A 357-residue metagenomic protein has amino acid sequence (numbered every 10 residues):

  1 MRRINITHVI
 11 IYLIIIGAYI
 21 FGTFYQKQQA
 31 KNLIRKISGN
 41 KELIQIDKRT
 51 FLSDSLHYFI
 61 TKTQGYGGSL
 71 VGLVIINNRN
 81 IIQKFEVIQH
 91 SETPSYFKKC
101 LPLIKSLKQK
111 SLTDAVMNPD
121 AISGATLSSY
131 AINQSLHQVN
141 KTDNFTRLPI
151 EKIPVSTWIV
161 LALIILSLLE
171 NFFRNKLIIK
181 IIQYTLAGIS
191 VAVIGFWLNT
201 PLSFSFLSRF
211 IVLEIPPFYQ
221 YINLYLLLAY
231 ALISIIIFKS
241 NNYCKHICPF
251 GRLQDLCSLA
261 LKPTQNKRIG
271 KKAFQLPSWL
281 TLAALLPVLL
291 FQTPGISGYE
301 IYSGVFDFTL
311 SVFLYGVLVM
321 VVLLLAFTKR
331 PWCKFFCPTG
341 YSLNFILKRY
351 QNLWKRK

Functional and structural regions predicted by a protein language model:
R2-R35, E42, A131-Q134, Q138 (+1 more regions): Non-ligating segments of multi-cofactor redox enzymes
R35-K36, K41-I46, F85, D120-A125 (+1 more regions): Mature, Sec-exported extracytoplasmic domains of Gram-positive
K48-G72: Structured beta-strand/loop patches that form or line metal/cofactor-binding pockets in enzymes
T50-Y58, N80-T93, N199-V212: Short charge-dense sequence patches
T63-V71, N77-T126: Flexible, solvent-exposed short loops/turns enriched in glycine
